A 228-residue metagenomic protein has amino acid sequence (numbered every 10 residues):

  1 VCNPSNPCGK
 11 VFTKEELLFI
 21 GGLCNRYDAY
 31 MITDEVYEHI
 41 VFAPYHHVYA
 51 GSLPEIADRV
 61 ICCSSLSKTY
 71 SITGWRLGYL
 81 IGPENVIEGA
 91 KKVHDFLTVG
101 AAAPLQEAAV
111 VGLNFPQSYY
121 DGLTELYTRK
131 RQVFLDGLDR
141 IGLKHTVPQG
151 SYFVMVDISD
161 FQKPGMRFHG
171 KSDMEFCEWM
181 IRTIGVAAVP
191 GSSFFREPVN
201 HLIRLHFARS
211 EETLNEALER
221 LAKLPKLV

Functional and structural regions predicted by a protein language model:
V1-V228: PLP-dependent class I/II
